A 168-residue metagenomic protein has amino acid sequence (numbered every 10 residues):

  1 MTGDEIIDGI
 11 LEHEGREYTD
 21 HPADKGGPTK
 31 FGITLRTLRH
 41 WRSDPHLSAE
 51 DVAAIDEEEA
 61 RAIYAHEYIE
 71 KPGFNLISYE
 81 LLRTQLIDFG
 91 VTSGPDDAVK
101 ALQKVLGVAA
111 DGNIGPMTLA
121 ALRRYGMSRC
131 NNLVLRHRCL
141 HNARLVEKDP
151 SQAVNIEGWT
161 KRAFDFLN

Functional and structural regions predicted by a protein language model:
M1-N168: Cell-wall polysaccharide-cleaving catalytic domain and substrate-binding groove, primarily in peptidoglycan/chitin
